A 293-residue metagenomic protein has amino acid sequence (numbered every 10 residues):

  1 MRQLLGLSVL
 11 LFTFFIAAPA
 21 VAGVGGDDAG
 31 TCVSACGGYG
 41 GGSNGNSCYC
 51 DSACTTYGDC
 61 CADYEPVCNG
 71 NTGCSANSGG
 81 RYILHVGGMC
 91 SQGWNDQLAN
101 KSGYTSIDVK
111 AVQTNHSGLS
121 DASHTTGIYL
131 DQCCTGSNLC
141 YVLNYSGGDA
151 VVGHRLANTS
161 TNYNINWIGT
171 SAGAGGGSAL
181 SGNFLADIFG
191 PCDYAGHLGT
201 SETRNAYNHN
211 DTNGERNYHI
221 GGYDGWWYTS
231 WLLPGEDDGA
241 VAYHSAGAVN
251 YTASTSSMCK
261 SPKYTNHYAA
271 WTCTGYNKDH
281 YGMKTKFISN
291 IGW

Functional and structural regions predicted by a protein language model:
M1-S8: Bacterial N-terminal signal peptides that target proteins for export
A17-A18: N-terminal signal peptide c-region/cleavage motif recognized by signal peptidases
D28-G70: Secreted, short cysteine-rich peptides and small extracellular cysteine-rich domains stabilized by multiple disulfide
N71-V142, A179: Active-site catalytic motif of lipid deacylating hydrolases and related acyltransferases
G88-Q92, T114-S117, Y145-A150, G173-S178 (+2 more regions): Solvent-exposed loop/turn segments at secondary-structure junctions within structured extracellular/periplasmic domains
T126-R216, G225: Serine-dependent carboxylesterase/thioesterase catalytic core of lipase-like alpha/beta-hydrolase/SGNH enzymes
D211-W293: C-terminal catalytic-base region of ester-bond hydrolases, centering on the histidine of the charge-relay
